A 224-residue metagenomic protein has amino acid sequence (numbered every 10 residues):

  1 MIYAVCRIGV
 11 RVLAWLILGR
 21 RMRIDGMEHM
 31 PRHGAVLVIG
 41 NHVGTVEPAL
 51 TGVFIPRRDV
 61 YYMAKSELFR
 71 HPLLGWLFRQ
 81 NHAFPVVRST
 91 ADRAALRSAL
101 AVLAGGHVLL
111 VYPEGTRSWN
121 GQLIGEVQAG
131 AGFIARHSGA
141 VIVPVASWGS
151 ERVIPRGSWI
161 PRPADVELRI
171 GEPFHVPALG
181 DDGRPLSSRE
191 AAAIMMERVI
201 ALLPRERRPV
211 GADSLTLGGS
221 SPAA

Functional and structural regions predicted by a protein language model:
Y3, R32-T90: Catalytic core of membrane glycerolipid acyltransferases/transacylases, capturing the structured, soluble-facing
V5, A94-A224: Non-catalytic C-terminal accessory region of glycerolipid acyltransferases and related lyso-lipid remodeling enzymes
V5, V10-H42: Helix-to-loop junction immediately C-terminal to a conserved catalytic motif
V10-L13, Q80-V86, T116-R117: Short, basic, glycine/proline-bearing loop/turn elements
R11, A49, G132-F133: Active-site phosphate/pyrophosphate- and oxyanion-stabilizing loops and adjacent acidic/basic residues in soluble
L16, F54, L77, V102 (+1 more regions): Conserved catalytic core of Hanks-type protein kinase domains
R20-R23, T90-A95: Glycine-rich, highly charged phosphate/nucleotide-binding loops
G26, N41, A64-K65, H82 (+2 more regions): A secondary-structure boundary/capping signal
